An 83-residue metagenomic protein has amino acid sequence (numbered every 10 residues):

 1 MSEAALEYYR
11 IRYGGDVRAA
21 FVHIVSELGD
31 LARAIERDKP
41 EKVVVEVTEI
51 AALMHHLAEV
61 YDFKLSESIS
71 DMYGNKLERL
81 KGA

Functional and structural regions predicted by a protein language model:
M1-A83: Flexible "arm" and connector segments at domain edges
